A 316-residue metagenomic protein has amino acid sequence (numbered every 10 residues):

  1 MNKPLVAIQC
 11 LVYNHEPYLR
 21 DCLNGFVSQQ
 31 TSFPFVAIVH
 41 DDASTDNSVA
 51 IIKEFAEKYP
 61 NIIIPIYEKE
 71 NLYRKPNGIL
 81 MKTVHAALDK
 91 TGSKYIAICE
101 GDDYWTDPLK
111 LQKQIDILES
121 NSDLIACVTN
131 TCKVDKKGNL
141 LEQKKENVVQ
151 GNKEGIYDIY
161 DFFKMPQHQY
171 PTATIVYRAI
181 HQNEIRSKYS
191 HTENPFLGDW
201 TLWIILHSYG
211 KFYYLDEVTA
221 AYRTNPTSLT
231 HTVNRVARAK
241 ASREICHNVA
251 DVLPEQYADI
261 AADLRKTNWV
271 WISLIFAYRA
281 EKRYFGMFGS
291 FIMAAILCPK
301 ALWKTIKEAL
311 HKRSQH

Functional and structural regions predicted by a protein language model:
P4-A7, V36, T201: Cell-envelope/extracellular polymer assembly enzymes that use nucleotide-activated donors
C10-N24, A43: Active-site beta-to-alpha loop of glycosyltransferases that engages the nucleotide-sugar donor
N24-P34: Short, acidic, metal-binding catalytic loop of nucleotide-sugar glycosyltransferases
D41-A50, E70, E100: A conserved acidic beta->alpha catalytic loop
N47, D103-I117: Acidic donor-binding/catalytic loop of UDP-sugar-dependent glycosyltransferases, especially processive GT2
E57-I63, Y67-D89, Q112-K188: Flexible acidic/His/Gly-enriched loops in nucleotide-sugar-dependent glycosyltransferase catalytic domains
I96: Short aromatic/hydrophobic "clamp" motif used to bind/position activated sugar donors
N147-R235, S242: Conserved nucleotide-sugar donor-binding catalytic segment
